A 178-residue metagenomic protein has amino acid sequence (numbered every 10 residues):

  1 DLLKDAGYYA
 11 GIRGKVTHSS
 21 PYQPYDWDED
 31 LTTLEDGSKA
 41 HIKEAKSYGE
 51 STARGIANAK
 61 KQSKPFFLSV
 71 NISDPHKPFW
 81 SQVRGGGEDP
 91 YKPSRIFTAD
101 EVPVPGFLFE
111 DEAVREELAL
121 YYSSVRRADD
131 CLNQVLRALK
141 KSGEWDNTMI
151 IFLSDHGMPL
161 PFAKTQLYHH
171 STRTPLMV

Functional and structural regions predicted by a protein language model:
D1-V178: Formylglycine-dependent sulfatase
